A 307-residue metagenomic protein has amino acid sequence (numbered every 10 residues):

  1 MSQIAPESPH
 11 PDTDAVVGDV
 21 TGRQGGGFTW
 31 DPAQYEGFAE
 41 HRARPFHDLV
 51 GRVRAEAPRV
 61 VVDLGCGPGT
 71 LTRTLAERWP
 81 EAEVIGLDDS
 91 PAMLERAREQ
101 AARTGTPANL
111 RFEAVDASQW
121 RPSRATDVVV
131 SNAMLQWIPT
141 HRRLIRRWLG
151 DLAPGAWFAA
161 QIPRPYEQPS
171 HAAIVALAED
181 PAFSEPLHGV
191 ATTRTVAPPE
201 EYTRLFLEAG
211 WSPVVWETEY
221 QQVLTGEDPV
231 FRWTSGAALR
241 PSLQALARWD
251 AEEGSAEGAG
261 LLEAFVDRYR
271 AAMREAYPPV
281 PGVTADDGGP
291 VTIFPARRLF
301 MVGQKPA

Functional and structural regions predicted by a protein language model:
S2-V62, T70-T74, M93-R96, V175 (+1 more regions): Conserved class I S-adenosyl-L-methionine
V60-L64, P68-W120: Class I SAM-dependent methyltransferase SAM/SAH-binding core
P68-T70, T195-A307: Conserved Class I S-adenosyl-L-methionine
R103, P107, L135, S212: Conserved H-loop
R121-V129: A short acidic, Gly/Pro-enriched loop at the edge of an enzyme's catalytic core that lines a small-molecule cofactor
V128-H141, R164: A short SAM/SAH-binding and catalytic strip from SAM-dependent methyltransferases
R142-W157: A short glycine-rich, Lys/Arg-flanked "PGG" loop and its adjoining helix->strand segment in the class I
W157-S184: Conserved class I S-adenosyl-L-methionine
